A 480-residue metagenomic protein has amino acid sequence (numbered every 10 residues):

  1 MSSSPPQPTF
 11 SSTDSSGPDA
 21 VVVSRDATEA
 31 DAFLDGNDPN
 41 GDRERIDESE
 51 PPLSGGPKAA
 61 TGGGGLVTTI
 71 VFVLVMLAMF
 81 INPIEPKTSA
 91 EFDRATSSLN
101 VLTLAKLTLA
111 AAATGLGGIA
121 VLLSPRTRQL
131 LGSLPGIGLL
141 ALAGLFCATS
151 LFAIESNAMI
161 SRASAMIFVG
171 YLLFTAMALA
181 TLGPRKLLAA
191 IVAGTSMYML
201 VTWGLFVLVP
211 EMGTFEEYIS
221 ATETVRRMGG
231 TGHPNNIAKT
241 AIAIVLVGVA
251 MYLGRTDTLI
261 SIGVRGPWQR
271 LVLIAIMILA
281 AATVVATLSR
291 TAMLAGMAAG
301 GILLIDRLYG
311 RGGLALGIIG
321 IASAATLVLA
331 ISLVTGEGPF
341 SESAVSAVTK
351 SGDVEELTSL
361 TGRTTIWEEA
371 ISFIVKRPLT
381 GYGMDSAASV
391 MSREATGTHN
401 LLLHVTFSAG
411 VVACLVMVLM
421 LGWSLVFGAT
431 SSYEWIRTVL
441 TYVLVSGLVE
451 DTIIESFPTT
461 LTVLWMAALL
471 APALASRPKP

Functional and structural regions predicted by a protein language model:
S2-V73, L77, L259, A322 (+1 more regions): A juxtamembrane structural motif centered on a specific transmembrane helix
P8, T127-R128, S408-L444: Hydrophobic transmembrane alpha-helices and their immediate junctions
D38-L122, F146-F152, V443-G447: N-terminal signal-anchor transmembrane segment
T114, A143-A148, L188-E216, G230-R307 (+1 more regions): Alpha-helical transmembrane segments of multi-pass inner-membrane proteins
P135-G144, S156-L179, A189-T195: Aromatic-anchored transmembrane helix interface
W203-P210, R307-V354, I371-K376: A membrane-periplasm/extracellular boundary helix in multi-pass inner-membrane enzymes that assemble envelope glycans
M228, T349-A409: Long extracytoplasmic/lumenal interhelical loops at the membrane interface of multi-pass membrane proteins
V247, I436-S446, I453-P480: Transmembrane alpha-helices of multi-pass inner-membrane enzymes
